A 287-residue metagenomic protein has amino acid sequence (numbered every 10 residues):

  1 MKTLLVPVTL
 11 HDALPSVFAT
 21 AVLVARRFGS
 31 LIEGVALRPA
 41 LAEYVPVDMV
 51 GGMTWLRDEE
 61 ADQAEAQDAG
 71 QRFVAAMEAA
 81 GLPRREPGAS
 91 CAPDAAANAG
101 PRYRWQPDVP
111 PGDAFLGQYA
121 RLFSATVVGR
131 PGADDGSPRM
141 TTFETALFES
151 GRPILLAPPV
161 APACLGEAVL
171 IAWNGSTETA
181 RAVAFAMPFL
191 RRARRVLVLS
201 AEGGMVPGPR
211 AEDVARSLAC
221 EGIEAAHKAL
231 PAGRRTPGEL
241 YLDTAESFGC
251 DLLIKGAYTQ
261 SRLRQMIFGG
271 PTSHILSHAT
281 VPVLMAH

Functional and structural regions predicted by a protein language model:
M1-L56, E149-R152, P159, A163-A232: Small/aliphatic-rich secondary-structure junction motif
A13, D108-P111, P138, E178-R181 (+2 more regions): Short secondary-structure boundary/capping elements
F18, R27, D113-P162, T244-H287: Gly/Ser-rich helix-loop-strand patches that form or flank binding pockets for ribonucleotide-derived cofactors
Y44, R139, G166, P237-G238 (+1 more regions): Short Asp/Glu-rich motifs
D48-V50, L170-I171, Y241-T244, G269-G270: Short low-complexity, flexible loop/linker segments enriched in glycine and/or proline with clustered acidic
T54-D68: A short acidic, glycine-rich active-site loop that binds or catalyzes chemistry on phosphate/adenosine moieties
A69-G81: Ordered, amphipathic secondary-structure segments that act as subunit-interaction surfaces in large macromolecular
E78-T126, G222-L253, A257-M266, S273 (+1 more regions): Structural beta-alpha unit
